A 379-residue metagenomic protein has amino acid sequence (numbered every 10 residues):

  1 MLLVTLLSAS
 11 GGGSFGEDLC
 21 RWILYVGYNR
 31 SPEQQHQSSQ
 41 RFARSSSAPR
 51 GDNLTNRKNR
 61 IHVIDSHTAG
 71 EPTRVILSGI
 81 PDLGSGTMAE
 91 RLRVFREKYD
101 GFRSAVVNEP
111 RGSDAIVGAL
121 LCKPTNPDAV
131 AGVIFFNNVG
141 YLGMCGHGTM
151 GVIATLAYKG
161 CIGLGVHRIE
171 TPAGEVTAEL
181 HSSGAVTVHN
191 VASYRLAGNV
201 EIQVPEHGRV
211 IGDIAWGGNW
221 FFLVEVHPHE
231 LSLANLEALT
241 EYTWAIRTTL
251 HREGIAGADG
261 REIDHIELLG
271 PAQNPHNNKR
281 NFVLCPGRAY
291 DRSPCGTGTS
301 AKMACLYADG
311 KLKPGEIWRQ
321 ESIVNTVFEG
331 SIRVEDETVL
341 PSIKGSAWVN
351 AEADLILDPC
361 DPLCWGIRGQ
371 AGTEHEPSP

Functional and structural regions predicted by a protein language model:
F15, Y25-Y28, F42: Aromatic (phenylalanine/tyrosine) cluster motif
D18, Y28-N29, H36, D52-N53: Intrinsic-disorder-associated, low-complexity terminal segments enriched in Asp/Asn/His/Tyr and depleted of Lys/Arg
Q34-R41: Cationic, low-complexity basic patches in intrinsically disordered or flexible, solvent-exposed regions
S47, D52-D213, F222-P379: A glycine-rich beta-to-alpha transition motif near the start of alpha/beta enzyme domains, typified by
G218: Glycine-rich ThDP/TPP pyrophosphate-binding loop and its adjacent helix/strand module within ThDP-dependent enzymes
